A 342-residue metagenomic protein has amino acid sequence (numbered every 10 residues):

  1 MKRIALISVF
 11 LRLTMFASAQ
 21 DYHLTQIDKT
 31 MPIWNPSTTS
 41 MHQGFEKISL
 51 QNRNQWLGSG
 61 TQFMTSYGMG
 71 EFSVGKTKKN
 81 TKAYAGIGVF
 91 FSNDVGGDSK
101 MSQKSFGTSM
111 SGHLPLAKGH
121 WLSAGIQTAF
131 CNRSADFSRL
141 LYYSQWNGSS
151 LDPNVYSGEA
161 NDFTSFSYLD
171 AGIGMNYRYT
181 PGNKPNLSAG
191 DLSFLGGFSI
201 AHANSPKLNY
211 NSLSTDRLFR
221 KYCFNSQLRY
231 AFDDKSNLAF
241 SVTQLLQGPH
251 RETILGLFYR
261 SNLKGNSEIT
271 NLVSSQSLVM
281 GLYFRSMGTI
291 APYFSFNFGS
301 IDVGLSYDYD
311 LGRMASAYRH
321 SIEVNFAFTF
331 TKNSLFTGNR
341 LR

Functional and structural regions predicted by a protein language model:
M1-I4, A117: Positively charged n-region of N-terminal signal peptides that target proteins for export
I4-L13: Sec-dependent N-terminal signal peptides
M15-A19: Sec/Tat signal peptide C-region and signal peptidase I cleavage site
Q20-R342: Subset of outer-membrane beta-barrel
